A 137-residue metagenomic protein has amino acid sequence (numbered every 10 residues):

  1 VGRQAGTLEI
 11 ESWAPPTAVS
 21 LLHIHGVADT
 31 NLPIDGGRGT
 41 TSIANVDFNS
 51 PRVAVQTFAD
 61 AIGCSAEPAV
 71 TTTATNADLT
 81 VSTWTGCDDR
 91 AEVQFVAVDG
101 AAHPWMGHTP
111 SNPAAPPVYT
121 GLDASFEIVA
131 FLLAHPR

Functional and structural regions predicted by a protein language model:
V1-V19, T30: Primarily recognizes the serine-hydrolase "nucleophile elbow" in alpha/beta-hydrolase and SGNH/GDSL folds
G6, G26, G100: Active-site donor-binding loop signature of nucleotide-sugar glycosyltransferases
V19, R52-R137: Alpha/beta-hydrolase-fold serine-hydrolase catalytic core, especially in secreted/extracellular enzymes
H23-H25, D29: Short beta-strand/loop motif that positions the catalytic acidic residue of the alpha/beta-hydrolase fold
D29-L32, H103-W105: Acidic catalytic loop of the alpha/beta-hydrolase fold
N31-I34, S50: Helix-rich cap/lid subdomain of alpha/beta-hydrolase
G37-D47, P110-Y119: Active-site rim elements
